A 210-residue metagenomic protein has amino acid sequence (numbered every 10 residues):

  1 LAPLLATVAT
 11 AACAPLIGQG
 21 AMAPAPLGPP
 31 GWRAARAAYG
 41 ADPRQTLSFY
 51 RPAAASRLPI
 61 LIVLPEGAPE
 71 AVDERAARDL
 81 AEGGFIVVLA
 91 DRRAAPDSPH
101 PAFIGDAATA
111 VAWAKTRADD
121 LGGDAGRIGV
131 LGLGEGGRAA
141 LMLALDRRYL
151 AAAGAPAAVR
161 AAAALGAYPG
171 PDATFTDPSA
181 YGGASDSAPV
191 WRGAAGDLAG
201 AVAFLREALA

Functional and structural regions predicted by a protein language model:
A2-P15: N-terminal export signals
I17-A55: N-terminal cap/lid segment of alpha/beta-hydrolase-fold proteins
R57-G67: Short beta-strand element of the alpha/beta-hydrolase
G67, I86, D91-A95, Y168: Short beta-to-alpha linker loops that shape the active-site pocket of alpha/beta-hydrolase fold enzymes
V72-L89: Short amphipathic alpha-helix adjacent to the substrate-entry channel of hydrolases
S98-D119: Alpha/beta-hydrolase active-site loop
A112-P178: Primarily recognizes the serine-hydrolase "nucleophile elbow" in alpha/beta-hydrolase and SGNH/GDSL folds
A188-A210: C-terminal catalytic histidine-bearing segment of alpha/beta-hydrolase fold enzymes
